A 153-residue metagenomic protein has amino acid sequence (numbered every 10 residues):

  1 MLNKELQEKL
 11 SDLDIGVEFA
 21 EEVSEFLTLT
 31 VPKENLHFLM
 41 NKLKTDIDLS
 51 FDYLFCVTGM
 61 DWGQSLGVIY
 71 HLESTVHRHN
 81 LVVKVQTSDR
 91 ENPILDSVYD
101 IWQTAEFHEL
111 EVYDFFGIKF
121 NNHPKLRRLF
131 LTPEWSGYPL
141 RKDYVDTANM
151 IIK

Functional and structural regions predicted by a protein language model:
M1-K153: Terminal low-complexity/charged segments
